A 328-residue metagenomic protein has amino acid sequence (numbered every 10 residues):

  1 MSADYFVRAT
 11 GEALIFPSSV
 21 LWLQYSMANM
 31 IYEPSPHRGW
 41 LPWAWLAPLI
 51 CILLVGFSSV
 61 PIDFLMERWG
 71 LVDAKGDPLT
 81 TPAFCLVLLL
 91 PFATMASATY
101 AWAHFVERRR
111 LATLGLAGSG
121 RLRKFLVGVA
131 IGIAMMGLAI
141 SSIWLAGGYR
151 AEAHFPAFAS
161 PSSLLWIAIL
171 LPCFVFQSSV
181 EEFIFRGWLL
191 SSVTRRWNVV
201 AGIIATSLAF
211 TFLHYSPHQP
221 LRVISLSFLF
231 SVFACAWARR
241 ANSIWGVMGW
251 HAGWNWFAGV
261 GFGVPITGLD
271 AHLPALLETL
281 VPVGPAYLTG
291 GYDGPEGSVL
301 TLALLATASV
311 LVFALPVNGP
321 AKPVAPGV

Functional and structural regions predicted by a protein language model:
S2-G118, G259-V328: N-terminal, membrane-interfacial amphipathic/helix-forming hydrophobic leader that caps and precedes the first
W45, C85-L86, F125-A130, L164-A168 (+4 more regions): Hydrophobic alpha-helical transmembrane segments
L89-T94, L164-A168, I184, S225-V232: Membrane-embedded alpha-helical segments of multi-pass membrane proteins, especially the transmembrane helices
R108, A139-E152: Transmembrane alpha-helix boundary signature
V129, I133-S142, V175: Mid-bilayer segments of alpha-helical transmembrane spans in multi-pass integral membrane proteins that mediate
V180-A205, A236-S243: Membrane-interface helix/loop boundary segments of multi-pass membrane proteins
L213-L221: Membrane-interface helix caps and helix-loop-helix hairpins in membrane proteins
V223-Y287: Functionally important transmembrane alpha-helices
